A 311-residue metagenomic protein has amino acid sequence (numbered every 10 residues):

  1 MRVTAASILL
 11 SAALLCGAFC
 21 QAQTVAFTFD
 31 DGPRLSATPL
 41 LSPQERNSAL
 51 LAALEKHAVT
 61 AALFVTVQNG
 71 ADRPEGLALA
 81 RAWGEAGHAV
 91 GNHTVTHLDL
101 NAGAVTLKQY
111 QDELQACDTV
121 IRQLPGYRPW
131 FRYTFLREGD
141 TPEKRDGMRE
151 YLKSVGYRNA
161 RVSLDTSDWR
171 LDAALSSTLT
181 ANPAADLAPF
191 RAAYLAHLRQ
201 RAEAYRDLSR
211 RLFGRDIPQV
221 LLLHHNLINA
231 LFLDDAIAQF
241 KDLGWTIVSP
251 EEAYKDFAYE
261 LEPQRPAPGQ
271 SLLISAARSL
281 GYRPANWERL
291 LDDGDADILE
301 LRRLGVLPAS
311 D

Functional and structural regions predicted by a protein language model:
M1-S7: Positively charged n-region of N-terminal signal peptides that target proteins for export
S7-A18: Bacterial N-terminal signal peptides
A22-L136, L221, Q239, K255: Active-site beta->alpha N-cap acidic-glycine motif
T38-L40, L98-Q123, T141-V155, S163-F213 (+1 more regions): Alpha-helical scaffold elements lining the catalytic groove of polysaccharide deacetylases
H57-A58, A71, R161, R215 (+1 more regions): C-terminal domain-boundary segment and adjacent tail
L77-A80, V105-K108, A174-T178, L261-P266: Short low-complexity, flexible loop/linker segments enriched in glycine and/or proline with clustered acidic
A78-L79, G147-M148, D235-A236: A short acidic, amphipathic alpha-helical/loop segment
A86-V90, K153-R158: Glycine-enriched alpha-helix->loop->beta-strand junction motifs that scaffold or abut catalytic
